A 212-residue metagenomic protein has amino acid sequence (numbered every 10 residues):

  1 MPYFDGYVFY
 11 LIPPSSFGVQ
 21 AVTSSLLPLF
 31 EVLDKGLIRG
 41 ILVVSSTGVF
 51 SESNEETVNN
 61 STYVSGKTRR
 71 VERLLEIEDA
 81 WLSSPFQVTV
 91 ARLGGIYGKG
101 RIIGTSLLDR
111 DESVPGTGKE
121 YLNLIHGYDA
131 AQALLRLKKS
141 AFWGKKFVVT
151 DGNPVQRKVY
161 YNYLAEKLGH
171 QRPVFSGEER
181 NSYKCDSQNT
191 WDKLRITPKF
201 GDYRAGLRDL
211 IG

Functional and structural regions predicted by a protein language model:
Y3-V43, E76-D79: NAD(P)-cofactor binding segment of oxidoreductase domains
P28-G66: Conserved Rossmann-fold NAD(P)-dependent oxidoreductase catalytic core, especially the SDR/UDP-sugar
V49, I96-G98, A130: Conserved sequence/active-site signature of Rossmann-fold short-chain dehydrogenase/reductase
N54-V90, P115: Catalytic helix-loop patch of NAD(P)-dependent Rossmann-fold dehydrogenases
L82-L122: NAD(P)-dependent short-chain dehydrogenase/reductase
G104-S113, K119-F147: Alpha-helical substrate-binding/gating segment
A131-N181, S187: Mid/C-terminal beta-alpha module of Rossmann-like enzyme folds, strongest in SDR-family dehydrogenases/epimerases
Q171-R172, E178-G212: C-terminal amphipathic/interface module of NAD(P)-dependent oxidoreductases and related NAD-binding regulators
